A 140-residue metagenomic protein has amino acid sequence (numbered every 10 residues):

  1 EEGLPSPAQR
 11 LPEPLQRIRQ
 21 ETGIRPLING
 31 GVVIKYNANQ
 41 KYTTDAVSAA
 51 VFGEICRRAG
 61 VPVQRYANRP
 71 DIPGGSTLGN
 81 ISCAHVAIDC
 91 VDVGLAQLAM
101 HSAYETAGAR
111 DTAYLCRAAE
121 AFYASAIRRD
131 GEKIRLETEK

Functional and structural regions predicted by a protein language model:
L4, A8-S102, D130: Active-site-adjacent substrate-binding region of metalloamidase/peptidase-like peptide-processing proteins
L95-K140: His/Asp/Glu-rich mid-to-C-terminal helical/loop segments that flank catalytic regions of hydrolases
